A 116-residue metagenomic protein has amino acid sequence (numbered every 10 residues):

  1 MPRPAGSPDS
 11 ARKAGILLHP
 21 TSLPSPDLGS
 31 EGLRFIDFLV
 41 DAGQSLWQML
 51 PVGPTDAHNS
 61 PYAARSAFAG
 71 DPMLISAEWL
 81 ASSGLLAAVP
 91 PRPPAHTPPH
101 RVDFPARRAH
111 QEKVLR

Functional and structural regions predicted by a protein language model:
P2-R116: Acidic/aromatic-lined carbohydrate-recognition and catalytic surfaces of CAZymes acting on diverse glycans
